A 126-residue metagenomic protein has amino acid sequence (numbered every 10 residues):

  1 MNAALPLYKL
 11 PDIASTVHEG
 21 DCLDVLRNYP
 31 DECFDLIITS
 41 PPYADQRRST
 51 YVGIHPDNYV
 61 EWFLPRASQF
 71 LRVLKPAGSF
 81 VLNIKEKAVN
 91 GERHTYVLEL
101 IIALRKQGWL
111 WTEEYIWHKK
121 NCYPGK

Functional and structural regions predicted by a protein language model:
M1-K126: Core catalytic lobe of class I
